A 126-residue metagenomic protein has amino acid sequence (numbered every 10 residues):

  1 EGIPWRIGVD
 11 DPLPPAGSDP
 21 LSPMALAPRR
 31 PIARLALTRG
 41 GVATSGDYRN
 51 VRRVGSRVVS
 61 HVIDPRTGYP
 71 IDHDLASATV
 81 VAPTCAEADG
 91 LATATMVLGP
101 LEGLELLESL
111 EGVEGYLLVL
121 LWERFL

Functional and structural regions predicted by a protein language model:
E1-L126: Mature catalytic core of soluble alpha/beta enzymes
